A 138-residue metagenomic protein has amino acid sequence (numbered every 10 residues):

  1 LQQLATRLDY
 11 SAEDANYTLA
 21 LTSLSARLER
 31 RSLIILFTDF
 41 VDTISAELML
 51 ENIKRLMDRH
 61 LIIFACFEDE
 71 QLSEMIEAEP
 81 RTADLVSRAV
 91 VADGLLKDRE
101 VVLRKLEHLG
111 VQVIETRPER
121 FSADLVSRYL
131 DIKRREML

Functional and structural regions predicted by a protein language model:
L1-L138: Exposed, interaction-prone extracellular/peripheral surfaces
